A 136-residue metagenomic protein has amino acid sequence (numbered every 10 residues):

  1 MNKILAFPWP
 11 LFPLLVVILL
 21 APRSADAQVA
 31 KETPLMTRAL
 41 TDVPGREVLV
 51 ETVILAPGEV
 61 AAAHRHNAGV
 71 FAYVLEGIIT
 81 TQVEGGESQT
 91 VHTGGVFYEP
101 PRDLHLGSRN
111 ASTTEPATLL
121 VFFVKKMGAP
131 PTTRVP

Functional and structural regions predicted by a protein language model:
N2-P8, F12-L49, Q82, Y98 (+2 more regions): A short, N-terminal "cap"/entry segment at the start of jelly-roll beta-barrel domains of the cupin/DSBH fold
M36-A68: N-terminal targeting signals for Sec/Tat export/insertion, comprising classic cleavable signal peptides
L40, L55-A56, G85-R102: Short acidic-glycine-tyrosine-enriched beta hairpin
P57-E59, L75-I78, V83, P101 (+1 more regions): Sec/Tat-exported extracytoplasmic proteins
V60-A62, T80, F97, P101-N110: Histidine-centered metal-chelating micro-motifs
A63, F71-Y73, V96-E99, L120-F123: Structural recognition of the beta-strand scaffold that forms the well-ordered cores of secreted hydrolase catalytic
A68-G86, T93-G95: Glycine- and acidic-residue-biased ligand/ion/polar-headgroup-sensing regions
S88, R102-A129: Ligand-binding loop in jelly-roll beta-barrel domains
